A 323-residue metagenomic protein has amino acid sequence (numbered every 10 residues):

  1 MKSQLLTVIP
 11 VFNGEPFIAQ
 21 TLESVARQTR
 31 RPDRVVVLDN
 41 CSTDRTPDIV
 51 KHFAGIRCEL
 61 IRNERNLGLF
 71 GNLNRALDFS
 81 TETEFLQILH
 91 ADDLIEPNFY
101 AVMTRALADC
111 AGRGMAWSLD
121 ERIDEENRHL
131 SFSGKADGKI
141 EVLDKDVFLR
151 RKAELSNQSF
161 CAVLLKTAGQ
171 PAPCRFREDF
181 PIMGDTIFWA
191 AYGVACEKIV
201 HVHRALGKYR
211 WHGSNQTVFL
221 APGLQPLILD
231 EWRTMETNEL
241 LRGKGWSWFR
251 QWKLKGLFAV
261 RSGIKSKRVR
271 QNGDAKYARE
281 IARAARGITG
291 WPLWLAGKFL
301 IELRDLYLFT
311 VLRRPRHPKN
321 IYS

Functional and structural regions predicted by a protein language model:
A19, D44-H52, N98: Acidic helix N-cap motif at the loop->helix transition within catalytic regions of sugar-transfer enzymes
E23-P32: Short, acidic, metal-binding catalytic loop of nucleotide-sugar glycosyltransferases
D39-D48, R65: A conserved acidic beta->alpha catalytic loop
N63-T81: Glycine-rich, basic loop-to-helix element that forms the pyrophosphate-binding segment of sugar-nucleotide handling
T83-L94: Short beta-strand-to-loop acidic/aromatic patch adjacent to the donor-nucleotide binding site
N98-F132: Conserved donor NDP-sugar-binding/catalytic core segment of glycosyltransferases
E141-P226: Conserved nucleotide-sugar donor-binding catalytic segment
K152-A153, I187, V194, I199 (+1 more regions): C-terminal subregions of glycosyltransferases and related glycan-biosynthesis enzymes
